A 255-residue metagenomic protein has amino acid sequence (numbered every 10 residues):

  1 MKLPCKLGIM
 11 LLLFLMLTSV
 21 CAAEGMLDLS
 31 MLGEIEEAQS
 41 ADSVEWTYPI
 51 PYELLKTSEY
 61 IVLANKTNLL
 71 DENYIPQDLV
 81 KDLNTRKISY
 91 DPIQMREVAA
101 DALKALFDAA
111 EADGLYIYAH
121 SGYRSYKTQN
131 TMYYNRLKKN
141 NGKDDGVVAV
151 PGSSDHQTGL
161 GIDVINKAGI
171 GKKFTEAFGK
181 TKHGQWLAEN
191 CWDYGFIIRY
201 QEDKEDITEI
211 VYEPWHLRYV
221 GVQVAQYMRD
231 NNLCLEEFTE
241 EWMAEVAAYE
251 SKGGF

Functional and structural regions predicted by a protein language model:
L3-E24: Sec-dependent N-terminal signal peptides of Gram-positive bacterial secreted proteins and lipoproteins
A22-G122, Y126-F255: Extracytoplasmic cell-surface/polysaccharide-interacting catalytic and binding patches
